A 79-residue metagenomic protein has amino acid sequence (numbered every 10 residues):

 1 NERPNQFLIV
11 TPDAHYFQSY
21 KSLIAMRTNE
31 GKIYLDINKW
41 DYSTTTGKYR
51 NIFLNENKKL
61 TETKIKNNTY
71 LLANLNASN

Functional and structural regions predicted by a protein language model:
N1-N79: Terminal leader/tail segments of proteins
